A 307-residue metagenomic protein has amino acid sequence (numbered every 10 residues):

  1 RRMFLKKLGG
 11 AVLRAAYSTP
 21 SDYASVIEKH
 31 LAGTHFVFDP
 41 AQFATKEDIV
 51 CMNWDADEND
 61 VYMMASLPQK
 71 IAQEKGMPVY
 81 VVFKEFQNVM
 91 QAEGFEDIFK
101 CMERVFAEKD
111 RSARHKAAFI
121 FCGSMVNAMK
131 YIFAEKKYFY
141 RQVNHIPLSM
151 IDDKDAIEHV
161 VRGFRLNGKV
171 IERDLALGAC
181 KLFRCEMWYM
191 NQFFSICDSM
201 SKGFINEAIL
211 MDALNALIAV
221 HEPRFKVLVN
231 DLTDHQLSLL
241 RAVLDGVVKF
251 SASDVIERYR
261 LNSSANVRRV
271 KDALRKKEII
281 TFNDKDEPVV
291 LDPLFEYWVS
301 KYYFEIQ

Functional and structural regions predicted by a protein language model:
R1, F86-N88, S124-M129, I151-D153 (+2 more regions): Conserved nucleotide-binding/hydrolysis micro-motifs of P-loop NTPases
R1-Y80, V89-M90, F95, A265: P-loop NTPase nucleotide-binding core
R2-G9, D153-V161: An amphipathic alpha-helix signature
L5, G9-L13, A65, Q69 (+4 more regions): Short, amphipathic alpha-helical segments that act as regulatory/interfacial helices in nucleotide-processing proteins
Q73-V82, N88-E135, L148: Sensor-1/coupling segment of RecA-like P-loop NTPase cores
N144-D155: Conserved AAA+ ATPase "SRH/arginine-finger" region at the nucleotide-binding site
E158-P223: Amphipathic alpha-helical "lid/sensor" segments that cap RecA-like P-loop NTPase cores
A219, P223-Q307: C-terminal leucine-rich, beta-strand-based interaction scaffolds used for sensing/assembly
